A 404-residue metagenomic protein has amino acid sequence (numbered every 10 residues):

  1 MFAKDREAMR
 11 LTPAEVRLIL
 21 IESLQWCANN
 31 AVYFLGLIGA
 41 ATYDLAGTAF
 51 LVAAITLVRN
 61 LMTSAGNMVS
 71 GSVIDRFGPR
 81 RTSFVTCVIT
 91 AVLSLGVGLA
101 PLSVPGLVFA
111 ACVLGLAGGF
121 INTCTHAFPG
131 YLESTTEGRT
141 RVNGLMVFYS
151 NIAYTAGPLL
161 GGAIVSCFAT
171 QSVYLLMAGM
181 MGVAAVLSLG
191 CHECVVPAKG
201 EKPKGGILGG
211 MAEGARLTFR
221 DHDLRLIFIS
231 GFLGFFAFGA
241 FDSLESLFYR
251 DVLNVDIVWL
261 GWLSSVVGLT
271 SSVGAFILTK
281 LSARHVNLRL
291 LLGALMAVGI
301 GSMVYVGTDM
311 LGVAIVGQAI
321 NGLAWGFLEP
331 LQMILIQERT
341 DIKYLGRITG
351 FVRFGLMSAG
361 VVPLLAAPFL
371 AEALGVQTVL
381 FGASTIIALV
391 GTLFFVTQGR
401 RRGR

Functional and structural regions predicted by a protein language model:
F2-L61, H222-S265: Helix-loop boundary and gating motifs at the non-cytosolic
A8, L18, A53-G96, G106 (+3 more regions): C-terminal transmembrane bundle of multi-pass solute transporters/carriers
I21, L145-A153, S230, F351-G355: Hydrophobic alpha-helical segments of secondary membrane carriers
E22, W26-C27, S103-V104, A110-G115 (+4 more regions): Helical-face signature of the major facilitator-like transporter fold
N30-A31, G115-T123, F235, G239 (+1 more regions): Small-residue-rich segments within alpha-helical transmembrane domains of MFS-like 12-TM solute carriers
S103, M146-S188: Helix-loop-helix hairpin linking two adjacent transmembrane segments in secondary transporters
A111-I152: Cytoplasmic helix-loop-helix junction between adjacent transmembrane helices in 12-TM secondary transporters
Y131, M180-M181, A185-P203, F395-R404: Helix-loop junctions on the cytosolic side of multi-pass membrane transporters, especially the intracellular loop
